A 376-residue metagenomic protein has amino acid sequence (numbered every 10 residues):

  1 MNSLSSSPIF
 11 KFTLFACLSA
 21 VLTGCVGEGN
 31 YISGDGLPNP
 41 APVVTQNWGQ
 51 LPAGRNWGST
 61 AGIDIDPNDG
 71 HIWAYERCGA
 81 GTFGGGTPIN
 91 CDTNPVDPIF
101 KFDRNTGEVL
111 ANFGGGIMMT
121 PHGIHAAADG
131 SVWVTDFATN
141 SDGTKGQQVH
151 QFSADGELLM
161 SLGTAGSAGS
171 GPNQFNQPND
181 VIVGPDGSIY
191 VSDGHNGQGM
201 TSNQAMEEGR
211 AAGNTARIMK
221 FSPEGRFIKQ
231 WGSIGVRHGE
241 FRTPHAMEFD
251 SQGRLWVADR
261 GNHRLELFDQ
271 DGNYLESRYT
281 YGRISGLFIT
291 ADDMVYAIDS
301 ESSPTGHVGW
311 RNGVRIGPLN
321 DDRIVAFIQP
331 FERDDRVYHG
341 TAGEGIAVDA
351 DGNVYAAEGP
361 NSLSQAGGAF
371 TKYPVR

Functional and structural regions predicted by a protein language model:
N2-L14: Bacterial N-terminal signal peptides that target proteins for export
T23-G24: C-terminal motif of bacterial Sec signal peptides marking the signal peptidase cleavage site
G29-R376: Eukaryotic scaffold repeat domains enriched in small/polar residues
